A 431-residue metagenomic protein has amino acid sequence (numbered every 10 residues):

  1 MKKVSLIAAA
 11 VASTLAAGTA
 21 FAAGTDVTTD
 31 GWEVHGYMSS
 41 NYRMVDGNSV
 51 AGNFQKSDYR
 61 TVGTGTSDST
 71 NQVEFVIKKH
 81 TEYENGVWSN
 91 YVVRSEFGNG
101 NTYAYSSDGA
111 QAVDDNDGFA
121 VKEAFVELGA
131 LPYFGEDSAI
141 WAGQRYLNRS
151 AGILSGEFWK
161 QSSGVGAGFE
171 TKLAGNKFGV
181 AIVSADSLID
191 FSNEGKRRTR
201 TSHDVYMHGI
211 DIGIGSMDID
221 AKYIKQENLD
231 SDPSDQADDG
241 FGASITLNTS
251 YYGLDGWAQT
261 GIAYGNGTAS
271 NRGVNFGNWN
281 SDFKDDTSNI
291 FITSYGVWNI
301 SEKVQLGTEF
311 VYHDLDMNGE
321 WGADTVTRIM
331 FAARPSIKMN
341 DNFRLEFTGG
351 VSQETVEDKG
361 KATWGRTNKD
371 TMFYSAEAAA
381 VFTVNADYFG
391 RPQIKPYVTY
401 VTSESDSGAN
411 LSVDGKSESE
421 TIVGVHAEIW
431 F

Functional and structural regions predicted by a protein language model:
K2-K3, I7-G135, I140, T171-K172 (+3 more regions): Beta-barrel outer-membrane channel/assembly domains of diderm bacteria
E33, W88-N90, A139, K177-G179 (+6 more regions): Membrane-spanning beta-strand positions in outer-membrane beta-barrel proteins
M38-S40, N71, I77-K79, K122 (+11 more regions): Polar/charged side chains located within well-ordered beta-strands of beta-rich proteins
S40-D46, S95-N101, Q144-N148, I182-L188 (+9 more regions): Transmembrane beta-strands of outer-membrane beta-barrel pores
N41-G65, Y105-K122, Y133-Q236, G277-N278 (+1 more regions): Surface-exposed coil loops of outer-membrane beta-barrel proteins
N71-F75, V121-V126, S163-A167, T201-V205 (+5 more regions): Hydrophobic, lipid-facing positions within transmembrane beta-strands of outer-membrane proteins
W88-V92, T371-A379, Q393-K395: Transmembrane beta-barrel strand/turn architecture of Gram-negative outer membrane proteins
I210-A376, F382, T421: Detector for outer-membrane/organellar transmembrane beta-barrel domains, recognizing the amphipathic beta-strand
